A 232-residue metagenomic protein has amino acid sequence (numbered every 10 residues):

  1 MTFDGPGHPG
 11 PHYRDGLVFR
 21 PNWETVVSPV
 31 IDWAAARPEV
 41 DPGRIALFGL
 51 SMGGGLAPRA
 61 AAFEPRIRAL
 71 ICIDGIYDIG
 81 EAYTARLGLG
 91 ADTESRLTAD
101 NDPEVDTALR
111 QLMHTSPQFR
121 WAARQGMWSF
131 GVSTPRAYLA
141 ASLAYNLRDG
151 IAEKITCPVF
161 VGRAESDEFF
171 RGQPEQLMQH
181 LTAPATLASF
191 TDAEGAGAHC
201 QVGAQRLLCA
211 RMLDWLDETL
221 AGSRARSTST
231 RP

Functional and structural regions predicted by a protein language model:
L17-G43: Alpha/beta-hydrolase active-site loop
G49-G53, A57: Gly/Ala-rich beta-loop-alpha elbow adjacent to hydrolase catalytic centers
A62-A140, R163: Hydrolase active-site cap/lid region
S133-I151, C157: Active-site nucleophile elbow and catalytic-triad environment of alpha/beta-hydrolase enzymes
I155-T156, V161-R163: Short beta-strand/loop motif that positions the catalytic acidic residue of the alpha/beta-hydrolase fold
E168-Q173: Conserved alpha/beta-hydrolase "acid-adjacent" motif
M178-A198: Catalytic histidine neighborhood in serine/cysteine hydrolases with alpha/beta-hydrolase-type architecture
T191-P232: Catalytic active-site module of serine/aspartate enzymes centered on a nucleophile-bearing elbow/loop
